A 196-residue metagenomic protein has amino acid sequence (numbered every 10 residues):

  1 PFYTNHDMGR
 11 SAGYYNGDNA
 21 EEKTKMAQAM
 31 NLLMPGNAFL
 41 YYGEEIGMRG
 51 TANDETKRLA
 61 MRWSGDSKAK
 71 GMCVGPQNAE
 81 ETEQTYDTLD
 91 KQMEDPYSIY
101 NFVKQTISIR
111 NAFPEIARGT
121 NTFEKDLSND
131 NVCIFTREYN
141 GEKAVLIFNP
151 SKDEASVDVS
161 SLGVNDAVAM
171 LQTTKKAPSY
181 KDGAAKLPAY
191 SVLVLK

Functional and structural regions predicted by a protein language model:
F2, R10, N16-A155: Loop/helix patches that line or flank the sugar-binding groove of alpha-linked glycan CAZymes
A20-E21, G163-D166, K181: Short, glycine- and charge-enriched coil/turn segments that flank and shape catalytic ligand pockets
M61, F135, A167, L193-L195: Short beta-strand element of the conserved SAM-dependent methyltransferase core
S64, D126-S128, S160, L171 (+2 more regions): A structural detector for beta-sheet-dominated domains
T82-Q84, T173-K176: Short helix/strand-capping connector loops at secondary-structure junctions
E154-T174: Beta-strand-rich binding/interaction modules
Y180-K196: C-terminal beta-strand-rich structural cap/linker in extracellular carbohydrate-active enzymes
